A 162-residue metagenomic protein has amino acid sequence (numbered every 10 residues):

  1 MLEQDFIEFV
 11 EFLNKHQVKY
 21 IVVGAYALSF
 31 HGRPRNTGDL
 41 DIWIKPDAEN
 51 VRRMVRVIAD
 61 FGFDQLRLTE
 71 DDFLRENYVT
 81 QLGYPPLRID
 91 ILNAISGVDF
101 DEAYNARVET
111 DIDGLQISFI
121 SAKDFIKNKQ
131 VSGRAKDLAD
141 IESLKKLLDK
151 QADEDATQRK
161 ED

Functional and structural regions predicted by a protein language model:
M1-D162: Compositionally biased terminal segments of proteins
